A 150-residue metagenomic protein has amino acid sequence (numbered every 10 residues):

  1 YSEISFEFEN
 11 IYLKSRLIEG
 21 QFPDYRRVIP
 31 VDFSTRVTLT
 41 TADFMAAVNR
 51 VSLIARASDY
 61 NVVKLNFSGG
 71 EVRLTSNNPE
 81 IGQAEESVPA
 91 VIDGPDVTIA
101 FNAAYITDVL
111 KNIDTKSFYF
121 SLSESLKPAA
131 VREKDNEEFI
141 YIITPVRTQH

Functional and structural regions predicted by a protein language model:
Y1-I18, F33-H150: DNA polymerase processivity clamps
D24-T35: Short, flexible active-site loops
